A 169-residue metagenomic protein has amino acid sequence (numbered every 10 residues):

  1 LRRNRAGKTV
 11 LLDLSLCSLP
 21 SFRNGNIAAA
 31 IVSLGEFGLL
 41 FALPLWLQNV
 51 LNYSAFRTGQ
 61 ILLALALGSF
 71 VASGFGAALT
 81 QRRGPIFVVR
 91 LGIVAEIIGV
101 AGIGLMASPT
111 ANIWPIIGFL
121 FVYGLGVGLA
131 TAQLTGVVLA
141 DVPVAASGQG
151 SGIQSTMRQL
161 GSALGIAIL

Functional and structural regions predicted by a protein language model:
L1-R5: C-terminal membrane-cytosol helix-exit motif in multi-pass small-molecule transporters
K8-L169: 12-transmembrane solute porter fold
